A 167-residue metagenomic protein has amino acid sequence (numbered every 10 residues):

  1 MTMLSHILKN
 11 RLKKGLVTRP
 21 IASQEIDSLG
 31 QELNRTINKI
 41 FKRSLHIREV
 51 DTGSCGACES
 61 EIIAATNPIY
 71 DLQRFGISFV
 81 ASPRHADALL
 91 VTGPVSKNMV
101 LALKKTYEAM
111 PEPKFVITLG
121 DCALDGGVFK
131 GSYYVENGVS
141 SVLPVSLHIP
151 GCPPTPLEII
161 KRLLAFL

Functional and structural regions predicted by a protein language model:
M1-G53, A57, A64, P68-L72 (+5 more regions): Iron-sulfur (Fe-S) cluster-binding modules
G53, P94-S96, C122, P154: Short glycine-rich anion-binding loops that position phosphate/pyrophosphate groups of nucleotides and phosphorylated
C58-I62, L101-A102: Short, glycine/acidic-enriched capping/hinge loops at junctions between secondary-structure elements
F79, V91, S96-M99: Metallocofactor- and cofactor-centric catalytic cores in central/energy metabolism, strongly enriched
D87-A88, F115: Structural motif
S96-L103, G126-G131: Glycine/threonine-rich flexible loop motifs
A102-T118: A short, gly/pro- and small-residue-rich
